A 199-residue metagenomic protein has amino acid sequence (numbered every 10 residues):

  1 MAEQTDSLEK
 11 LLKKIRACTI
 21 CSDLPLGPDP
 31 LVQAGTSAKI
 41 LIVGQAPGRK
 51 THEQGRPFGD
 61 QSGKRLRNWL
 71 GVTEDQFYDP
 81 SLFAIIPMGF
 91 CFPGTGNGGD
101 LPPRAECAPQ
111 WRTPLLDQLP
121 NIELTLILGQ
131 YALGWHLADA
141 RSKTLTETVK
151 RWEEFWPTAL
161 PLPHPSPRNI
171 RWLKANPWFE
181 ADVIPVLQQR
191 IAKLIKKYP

Functional and structural regions predicted by a protein language model:
A2-L194, Y198: A polyanion-binding, active-site-adjacent surface
